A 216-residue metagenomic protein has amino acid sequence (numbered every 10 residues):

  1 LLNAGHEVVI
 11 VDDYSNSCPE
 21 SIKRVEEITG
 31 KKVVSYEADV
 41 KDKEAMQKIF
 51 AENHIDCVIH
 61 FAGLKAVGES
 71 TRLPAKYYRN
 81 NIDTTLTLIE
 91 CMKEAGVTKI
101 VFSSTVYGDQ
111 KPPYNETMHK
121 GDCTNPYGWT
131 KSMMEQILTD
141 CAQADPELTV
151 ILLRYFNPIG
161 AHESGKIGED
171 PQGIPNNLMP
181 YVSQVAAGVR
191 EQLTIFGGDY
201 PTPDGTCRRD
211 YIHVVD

Functional and structural regions predicted by a protein language model:
L1-A161: N-terminal Rossmann-like NAD(P)+-binding domain of SDR-like oxidoreductases, especially those catalyzing
T139-D216: NAD(P)-dependent short-chain dehydrogenase/reductase
